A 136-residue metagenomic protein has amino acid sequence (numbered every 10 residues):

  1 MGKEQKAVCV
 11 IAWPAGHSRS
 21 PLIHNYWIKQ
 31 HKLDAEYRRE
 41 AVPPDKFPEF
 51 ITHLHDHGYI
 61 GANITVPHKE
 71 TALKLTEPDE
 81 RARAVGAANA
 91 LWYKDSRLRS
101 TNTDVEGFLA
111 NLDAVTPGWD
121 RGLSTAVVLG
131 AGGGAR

Functional and structural regions predicted by a protein language model:
G2-G118: Phosphate/diphosphate ligand-binding glycine-rich loop within oxidoreductases
Q5, G122-T125: Phosphate-coordination loops involved in phosphoryl transfer and adenosine-cofactor binding
C9, V127-L129: Conserved beta-strand elements of the Class I
W13, G130-G132: Glycine-rich Rossmann-fold phosphate-binding loop(s) that bind the pyrophosphate of adenine dinucleotide cofactors
T103-D104, S124-A126: Short, glycine-/small-residue-rich phosphate/pyrophosphate-handling segment
A135-R136: N-terminal Rossmann-fold NAD(P) dinucleotide-binding loop
